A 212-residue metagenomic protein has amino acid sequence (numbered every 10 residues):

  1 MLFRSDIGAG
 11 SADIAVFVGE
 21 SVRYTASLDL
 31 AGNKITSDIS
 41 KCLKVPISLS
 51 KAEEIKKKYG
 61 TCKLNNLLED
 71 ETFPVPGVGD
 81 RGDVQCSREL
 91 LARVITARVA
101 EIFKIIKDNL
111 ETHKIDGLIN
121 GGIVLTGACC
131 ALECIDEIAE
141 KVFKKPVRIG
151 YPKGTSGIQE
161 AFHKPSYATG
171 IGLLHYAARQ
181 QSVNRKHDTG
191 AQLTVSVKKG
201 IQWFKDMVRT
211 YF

Functional and structural regions predicted by a protein language model:
M1-R4, D13-F212: Helical "lid/coupling" subdomains associated with nucleotide-phosphate turnover
A9: Short, glycine/acidic-enriched loop or turn micro-motifs at the edges of active sites
